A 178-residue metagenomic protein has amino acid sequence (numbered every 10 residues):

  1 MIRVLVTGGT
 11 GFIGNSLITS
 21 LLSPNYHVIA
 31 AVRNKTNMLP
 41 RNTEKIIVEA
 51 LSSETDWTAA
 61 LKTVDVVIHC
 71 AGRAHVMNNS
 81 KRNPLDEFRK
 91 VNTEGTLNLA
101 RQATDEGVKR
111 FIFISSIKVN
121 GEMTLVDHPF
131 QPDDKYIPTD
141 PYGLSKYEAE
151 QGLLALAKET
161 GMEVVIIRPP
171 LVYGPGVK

Functional and structural regions predicted by a protein language model:
V4-P24: N-terminal Rossmann NAD(P)H-binding glycine-rich loop of SDR-like oxidoreductase domains
Y26-N34: Conserved glycine-rich Rossmann-like NAD(P)H-binding loop of the short-chain dehydrogenase/reductase
N37, V48-E94, N98, Q102-E106 (+1 more regions): NAD(P)H-binding glycine-rich loop region in Rossmannoid oxidoreductase-like domains and their noncatalytic homologs
R89, T93, H128, T139-Y147 (+1 more regions): Short-chain dehydrogenase/reductase
T93-L99, V108, G143-L153: Conserved catalytic Lys-bearing alpha helix of Rossmann-like short-chain dehydrogenase/reductases
L97-P141, V165: Conserved Rossmann-fold NAD(P)-dependent oxidoreductase catalytic core, especially the SDR/UDP-sugar
S115, R168-P169, Y173: Conserved SDR Rossmann-fold cofactor-binding beta-strand/turn motif
I137-V165: Active-site Tyr-X1-5-Lys
